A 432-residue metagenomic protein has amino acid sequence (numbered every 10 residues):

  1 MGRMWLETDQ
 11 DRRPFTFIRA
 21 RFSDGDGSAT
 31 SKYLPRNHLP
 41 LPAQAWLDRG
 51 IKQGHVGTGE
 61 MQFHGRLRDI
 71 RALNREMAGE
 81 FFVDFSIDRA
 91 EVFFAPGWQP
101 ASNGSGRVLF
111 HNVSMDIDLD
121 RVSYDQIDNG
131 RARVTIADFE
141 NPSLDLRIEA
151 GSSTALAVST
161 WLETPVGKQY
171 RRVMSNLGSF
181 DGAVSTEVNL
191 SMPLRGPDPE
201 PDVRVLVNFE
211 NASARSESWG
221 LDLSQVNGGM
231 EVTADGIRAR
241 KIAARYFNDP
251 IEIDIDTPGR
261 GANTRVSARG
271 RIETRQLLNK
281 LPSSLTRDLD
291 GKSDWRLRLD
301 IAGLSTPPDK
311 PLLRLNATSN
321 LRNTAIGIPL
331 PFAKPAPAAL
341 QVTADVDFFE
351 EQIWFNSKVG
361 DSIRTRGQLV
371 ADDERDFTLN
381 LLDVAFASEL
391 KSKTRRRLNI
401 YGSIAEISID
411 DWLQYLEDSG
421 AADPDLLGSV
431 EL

Functional and structural regions predicted by a protein language model:
M1-D118, V122-Y124, D128-F355, Q368-L432: Membrane-proximal interfacial segments on either side of biological membranes
